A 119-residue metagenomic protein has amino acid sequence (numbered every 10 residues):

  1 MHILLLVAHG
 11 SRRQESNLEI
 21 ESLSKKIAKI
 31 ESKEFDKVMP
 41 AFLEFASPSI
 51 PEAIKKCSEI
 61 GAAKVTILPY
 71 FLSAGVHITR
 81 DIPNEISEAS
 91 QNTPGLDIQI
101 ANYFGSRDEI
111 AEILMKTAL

Functional and structural regions predicted by a protein language model:
M1-L119: Active-site-proximal alpha-helix that buttresses catalytic centers in soluble enzyme cores
